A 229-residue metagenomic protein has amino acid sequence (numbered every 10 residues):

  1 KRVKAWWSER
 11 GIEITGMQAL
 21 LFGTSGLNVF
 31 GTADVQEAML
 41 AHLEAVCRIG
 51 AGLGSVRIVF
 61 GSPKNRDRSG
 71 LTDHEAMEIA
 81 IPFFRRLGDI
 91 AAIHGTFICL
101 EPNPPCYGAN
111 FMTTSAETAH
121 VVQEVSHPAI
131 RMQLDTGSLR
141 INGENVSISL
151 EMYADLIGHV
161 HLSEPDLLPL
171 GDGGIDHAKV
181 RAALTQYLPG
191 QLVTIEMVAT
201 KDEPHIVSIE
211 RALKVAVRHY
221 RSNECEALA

Functional and structural regions predicted by a protein language model:
K1, G108, E203-V207: Short, flexible/disordered intra-domain loops and linkers
K1-G11: Aromatic-lined substrate-binding rim segments of carbohydrate-active enzymes
W7, M17, G50, A80 (+5 more regions): Conserved, mostly hydrophobic/aromatic
E9, G26-R131, I141, N223: Active-site acidic/histidine proton-transfer and metal-coordination neighborhood in alpha/beta enzyme cores
E13-M17, I58-V59: Short, well-structured secondary-structure segments
T15, G23-N28, E203: Short active-site-adjacent helix-start/loop capping segments
L20-G23, K64-R66, P102-C106, T136-S138 (+2 more regions): Active-site-proximal loop/turn and secondary-structure-junction residues that shape catalytic pockets, frequently
L40, G54-V56, S115-L134, S138-A229: Histidine-acidic metal/acid-base catalytic patches
